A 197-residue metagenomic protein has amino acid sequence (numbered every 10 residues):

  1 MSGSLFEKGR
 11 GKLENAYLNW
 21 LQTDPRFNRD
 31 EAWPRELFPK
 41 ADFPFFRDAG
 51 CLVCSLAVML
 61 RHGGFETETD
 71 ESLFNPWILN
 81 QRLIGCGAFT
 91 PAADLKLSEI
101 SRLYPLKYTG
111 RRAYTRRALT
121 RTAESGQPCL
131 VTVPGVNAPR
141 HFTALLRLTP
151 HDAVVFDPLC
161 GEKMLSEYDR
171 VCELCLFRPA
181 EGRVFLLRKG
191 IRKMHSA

Functional and structural regions predicted by a protein language model:
M1-C86: Active-site-adjacent structural segments surrounding the nucleophilic cysteine of cysteine proteases and isopeptidases
Y17, L21, L60-S196: Conserved active-site-adjacent core of cysteine acyl-enzyme catalytic domains
